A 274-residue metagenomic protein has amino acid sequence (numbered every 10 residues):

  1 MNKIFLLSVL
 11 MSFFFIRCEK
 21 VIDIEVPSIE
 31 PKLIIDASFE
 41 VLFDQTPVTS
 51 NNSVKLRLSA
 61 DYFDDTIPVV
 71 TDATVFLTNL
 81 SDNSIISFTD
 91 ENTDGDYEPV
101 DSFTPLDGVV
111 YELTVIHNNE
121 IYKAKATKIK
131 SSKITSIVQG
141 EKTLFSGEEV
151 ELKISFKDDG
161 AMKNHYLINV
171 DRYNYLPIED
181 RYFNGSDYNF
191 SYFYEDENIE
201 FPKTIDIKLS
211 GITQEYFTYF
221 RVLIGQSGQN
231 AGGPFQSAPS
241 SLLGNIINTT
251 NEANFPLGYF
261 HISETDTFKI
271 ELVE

Functional and structural regions predicted by a protein language model:
M1-I4: Positively charged n-region of N-terminal signal peptides that target proteins for export
L7-V9: Sec-dependent N-terminal signal peptides
F14-R17: C-terminal motif of bacterial Sec signal peptides marking the signal peptidase cleavage site
E19-E274: A sequence/structural signal for flexible, mid-protein segments enriched in small/helix-disrupting residues
